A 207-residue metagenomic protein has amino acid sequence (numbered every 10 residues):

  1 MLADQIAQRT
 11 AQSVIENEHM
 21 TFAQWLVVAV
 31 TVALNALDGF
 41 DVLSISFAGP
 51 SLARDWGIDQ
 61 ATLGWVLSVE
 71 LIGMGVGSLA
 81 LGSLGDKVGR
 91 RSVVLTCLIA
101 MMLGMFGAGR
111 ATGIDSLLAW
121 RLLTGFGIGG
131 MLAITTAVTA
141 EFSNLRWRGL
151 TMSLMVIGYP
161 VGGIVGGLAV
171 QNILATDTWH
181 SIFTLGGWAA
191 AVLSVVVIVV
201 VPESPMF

Functional and structural regions predicted by a protein language model:
M1-F207: Transmembrane-helix signature of 12-pass secondary carriers
